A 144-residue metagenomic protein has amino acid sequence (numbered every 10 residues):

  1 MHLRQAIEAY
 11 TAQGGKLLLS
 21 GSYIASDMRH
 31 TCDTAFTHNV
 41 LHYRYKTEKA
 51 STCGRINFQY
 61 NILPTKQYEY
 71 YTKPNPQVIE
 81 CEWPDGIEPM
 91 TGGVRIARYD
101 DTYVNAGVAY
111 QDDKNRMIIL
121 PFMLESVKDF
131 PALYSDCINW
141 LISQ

Functional and structural regions predicted by a protein language model:
M1-P76, L133: A glycine-rich, often tryptophan-bearing local segment used as a flexible ligand/cofactor-contacting loop or short
A12-L17, N115-R116, Q144: Loop/turn elements at helix/coil->beta-strand transitions in domains of secreted/extracellular proteins
E48-F130: Catalytic beta-strand/loop cores that center a nucleophilic Ser/Cys/Thr and support acyl-enzyme chemistry
D136-Q144: C-terminal alpha-helix
